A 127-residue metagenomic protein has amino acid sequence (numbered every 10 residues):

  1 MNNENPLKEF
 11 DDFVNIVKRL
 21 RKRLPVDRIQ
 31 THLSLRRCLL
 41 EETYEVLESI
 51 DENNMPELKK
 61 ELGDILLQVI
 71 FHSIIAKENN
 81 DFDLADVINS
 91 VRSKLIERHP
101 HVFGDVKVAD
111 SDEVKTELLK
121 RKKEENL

Functional and structural regions predicted by a protein language model:
M1-E61, L67-L127: Flexible "arm" and connector segments at domain edges
